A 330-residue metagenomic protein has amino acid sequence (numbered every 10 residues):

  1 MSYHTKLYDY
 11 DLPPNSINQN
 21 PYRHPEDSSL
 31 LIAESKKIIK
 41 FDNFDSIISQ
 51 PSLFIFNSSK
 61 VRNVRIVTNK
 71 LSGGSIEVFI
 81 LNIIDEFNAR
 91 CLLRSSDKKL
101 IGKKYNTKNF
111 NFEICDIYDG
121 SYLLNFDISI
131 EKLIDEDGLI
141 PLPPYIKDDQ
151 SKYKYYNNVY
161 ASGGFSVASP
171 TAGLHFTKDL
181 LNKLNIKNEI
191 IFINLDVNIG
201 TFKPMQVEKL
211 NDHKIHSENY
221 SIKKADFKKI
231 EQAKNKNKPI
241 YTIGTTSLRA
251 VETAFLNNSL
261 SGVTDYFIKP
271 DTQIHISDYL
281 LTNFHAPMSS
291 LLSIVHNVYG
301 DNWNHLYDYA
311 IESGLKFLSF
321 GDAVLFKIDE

Functional and structural regions predicted by a protein language model:
M1-E330: Surface-exposed, charge/polar-rich loops and edge strands
